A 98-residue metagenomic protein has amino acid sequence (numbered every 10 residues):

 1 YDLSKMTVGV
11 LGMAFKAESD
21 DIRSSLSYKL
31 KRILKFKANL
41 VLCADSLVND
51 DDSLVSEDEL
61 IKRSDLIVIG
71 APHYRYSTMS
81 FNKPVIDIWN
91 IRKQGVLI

Functional and structural regions predicted by a protein language model:
Y1-I98: Structural/interface elements that position substrates and couple domains in central-metabolism enzymes
